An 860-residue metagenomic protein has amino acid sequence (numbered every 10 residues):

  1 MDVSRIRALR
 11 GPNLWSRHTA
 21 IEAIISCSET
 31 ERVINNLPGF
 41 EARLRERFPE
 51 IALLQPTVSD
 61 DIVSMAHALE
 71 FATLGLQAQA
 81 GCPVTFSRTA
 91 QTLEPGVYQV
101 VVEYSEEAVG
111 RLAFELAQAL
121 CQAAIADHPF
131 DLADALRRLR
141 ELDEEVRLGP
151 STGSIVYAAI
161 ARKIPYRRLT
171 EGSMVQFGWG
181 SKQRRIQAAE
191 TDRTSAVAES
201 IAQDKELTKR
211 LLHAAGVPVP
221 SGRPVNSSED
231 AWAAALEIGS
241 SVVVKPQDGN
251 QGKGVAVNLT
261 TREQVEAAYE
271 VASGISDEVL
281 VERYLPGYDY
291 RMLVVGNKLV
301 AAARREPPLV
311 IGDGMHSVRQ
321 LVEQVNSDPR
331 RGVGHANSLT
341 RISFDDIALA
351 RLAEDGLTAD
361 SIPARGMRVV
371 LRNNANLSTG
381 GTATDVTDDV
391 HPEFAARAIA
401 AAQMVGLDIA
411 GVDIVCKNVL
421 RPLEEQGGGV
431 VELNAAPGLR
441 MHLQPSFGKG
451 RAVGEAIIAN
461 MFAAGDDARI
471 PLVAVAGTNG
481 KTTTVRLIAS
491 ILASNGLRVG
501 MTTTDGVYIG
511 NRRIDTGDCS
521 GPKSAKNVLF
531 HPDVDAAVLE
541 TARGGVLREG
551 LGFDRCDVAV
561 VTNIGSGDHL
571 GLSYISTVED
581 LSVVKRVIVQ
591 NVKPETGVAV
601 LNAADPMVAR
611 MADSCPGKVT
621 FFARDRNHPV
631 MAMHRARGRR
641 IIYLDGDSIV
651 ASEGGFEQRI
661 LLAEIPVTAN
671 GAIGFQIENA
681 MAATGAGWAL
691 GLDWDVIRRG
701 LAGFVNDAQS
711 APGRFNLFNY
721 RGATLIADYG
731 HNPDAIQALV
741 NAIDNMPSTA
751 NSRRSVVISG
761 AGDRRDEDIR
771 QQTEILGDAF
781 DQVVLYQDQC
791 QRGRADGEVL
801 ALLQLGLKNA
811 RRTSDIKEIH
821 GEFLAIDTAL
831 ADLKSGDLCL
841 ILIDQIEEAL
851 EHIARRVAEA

Functional and structural regions predicted by a protein language model:
M1-A158, K298-Q320, I347, R351-E354 (+1 more regions): ATP-dependent carboxylate activation and anion-phosphoryl transfer catalytic cores that bind Mg-ATP to form
M1-V3, G11-R45, P49-V58, V473 (+4 more regions): ATP-dependent carboxylate-amine ligase
V97-E237, N250: Conserved N-proximal alpha/beta basic substrate-recognition cap immediately N-terminal to, or forming the N-lobe
A159, D413, T502, E540 (+7 more regions): Residue-level signal for inorganic ion chemistry
I160, R184-S343, P392-A395: Active-site nucleotide/adenylate-binding loops and adjacent lid/helix of ATP-dependent enzymes
A464-G506: Walker A (P-loop) phosphate-binding motif
N511-P616, T620-V630, H634, E664 (+2 more regions): Flexible active-site lid/hinge loop adjacent to a nucleotide/diphosphate and Mg2+-phosphate binding pocket
Y574-S582, R586, P616-Q737: Adenine nucleotide phosphate-binding catalytic loops in nucleotide-utilizing enzymes
